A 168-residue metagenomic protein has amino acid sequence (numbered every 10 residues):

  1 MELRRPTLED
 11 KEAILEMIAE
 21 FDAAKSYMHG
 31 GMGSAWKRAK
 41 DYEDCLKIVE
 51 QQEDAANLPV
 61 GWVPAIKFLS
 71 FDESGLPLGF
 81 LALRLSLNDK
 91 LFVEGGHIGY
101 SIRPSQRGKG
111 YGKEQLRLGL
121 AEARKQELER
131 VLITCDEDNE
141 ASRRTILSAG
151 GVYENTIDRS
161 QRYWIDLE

Functional and structural regions predicted by a protein language model:
M1-H97, E122, D158-E168: GNAT-family acyltransferases
E2, G99, L132-T134: Short aromatic/hydrophobic contact patches that present stacked aromatics for nucleic-acid/ligand binding
G99-I102, G108-K125, R143-S148: Conserved acetyl-CoA-binding loop-helix of GNAT-fold acetyltransferases
A123-T134: Conserved GNAT acetyl-CoA-binding A-motif
I133-R143: Conserved beta-strand-loop-alpha-helix junction that forms the acyl-donor binding cleft
T134, L147-I165: Conserved catalytic-core motifs of GNAT/GCN5-like acyltransferases
